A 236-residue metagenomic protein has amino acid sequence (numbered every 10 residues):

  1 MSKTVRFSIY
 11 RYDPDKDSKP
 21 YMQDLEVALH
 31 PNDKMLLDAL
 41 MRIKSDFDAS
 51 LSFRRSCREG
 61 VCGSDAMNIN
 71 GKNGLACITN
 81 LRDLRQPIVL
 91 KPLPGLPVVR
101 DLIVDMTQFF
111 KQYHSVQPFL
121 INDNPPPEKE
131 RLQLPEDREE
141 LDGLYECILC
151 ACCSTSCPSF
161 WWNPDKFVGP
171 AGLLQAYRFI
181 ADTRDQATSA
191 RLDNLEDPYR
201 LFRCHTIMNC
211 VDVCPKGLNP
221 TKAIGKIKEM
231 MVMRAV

Functional and structural regions predicted by a protein language model:
S2-L25: Eukaryote-biased recognition of intrinsically disordered, low-complexity regulatory segments
Q23-K34: Short, contiguous acidic and Ser/Thr-rich linear segments
A28, N68-G71: Short strand-turn-strand beta-turns centered on an Asx-Gly dipeptide
K34-A49, K91-V236: Ferredoxin-type iron-sulfur electron-transfer modules in oxidoreductases and energy-metabolism complexes
C57-A66: Short, structured protein-protein interaction patches enriched in aromatics and acidic/basic residues, typified by
N80-L81: A generic structural motif
